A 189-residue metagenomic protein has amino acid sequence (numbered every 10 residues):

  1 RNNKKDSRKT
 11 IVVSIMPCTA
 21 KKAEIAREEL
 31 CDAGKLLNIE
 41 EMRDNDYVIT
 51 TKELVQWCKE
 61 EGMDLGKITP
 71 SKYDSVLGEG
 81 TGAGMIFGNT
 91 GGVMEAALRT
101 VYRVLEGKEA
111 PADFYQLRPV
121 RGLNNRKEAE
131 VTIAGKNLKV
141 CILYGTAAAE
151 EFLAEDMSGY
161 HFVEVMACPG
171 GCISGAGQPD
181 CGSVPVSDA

Functional and structural regions predicted by a protein language model:
R1-A189: Iron-sulfur-associated redox domains of electron-transfer enzymes in respiratory and anaerobic energy metabolism
